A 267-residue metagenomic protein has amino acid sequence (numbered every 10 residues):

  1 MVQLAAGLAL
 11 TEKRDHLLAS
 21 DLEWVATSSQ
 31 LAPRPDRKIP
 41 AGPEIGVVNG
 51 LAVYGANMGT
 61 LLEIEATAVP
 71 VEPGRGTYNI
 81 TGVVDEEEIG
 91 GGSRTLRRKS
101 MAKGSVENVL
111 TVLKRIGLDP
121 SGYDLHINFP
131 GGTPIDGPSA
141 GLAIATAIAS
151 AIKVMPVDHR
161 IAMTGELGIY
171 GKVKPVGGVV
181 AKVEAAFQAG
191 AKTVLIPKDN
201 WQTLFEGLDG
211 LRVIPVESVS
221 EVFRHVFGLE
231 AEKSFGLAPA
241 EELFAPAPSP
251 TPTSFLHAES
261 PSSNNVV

Functional and structural regions predicted by a protein language model:
M1-A56: C-terminal helical "lid" subdomain and adjoining coupling/linker elements of P-loop NTPases
L17-A19, R34-N49, L62, A68-V267: Peripheral, non-AAA+ core regions of ATP-driven protein-machinery
N57-L61: Short, flexible loop/turn motifs enriched in small residues
